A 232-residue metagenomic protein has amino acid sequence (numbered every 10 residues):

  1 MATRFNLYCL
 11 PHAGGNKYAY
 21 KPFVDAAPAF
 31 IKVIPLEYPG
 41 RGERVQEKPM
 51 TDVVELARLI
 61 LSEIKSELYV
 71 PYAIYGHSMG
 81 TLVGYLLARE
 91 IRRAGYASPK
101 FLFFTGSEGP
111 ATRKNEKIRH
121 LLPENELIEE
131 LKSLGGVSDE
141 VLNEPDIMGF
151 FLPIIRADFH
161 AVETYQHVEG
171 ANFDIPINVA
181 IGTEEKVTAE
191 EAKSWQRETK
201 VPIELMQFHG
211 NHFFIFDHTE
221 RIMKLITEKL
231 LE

Functional and structural regions predicted by a protein language model:
M1-E232: Non-catalytic, mobile gating and regulatory segments of ester bond hydrolases
